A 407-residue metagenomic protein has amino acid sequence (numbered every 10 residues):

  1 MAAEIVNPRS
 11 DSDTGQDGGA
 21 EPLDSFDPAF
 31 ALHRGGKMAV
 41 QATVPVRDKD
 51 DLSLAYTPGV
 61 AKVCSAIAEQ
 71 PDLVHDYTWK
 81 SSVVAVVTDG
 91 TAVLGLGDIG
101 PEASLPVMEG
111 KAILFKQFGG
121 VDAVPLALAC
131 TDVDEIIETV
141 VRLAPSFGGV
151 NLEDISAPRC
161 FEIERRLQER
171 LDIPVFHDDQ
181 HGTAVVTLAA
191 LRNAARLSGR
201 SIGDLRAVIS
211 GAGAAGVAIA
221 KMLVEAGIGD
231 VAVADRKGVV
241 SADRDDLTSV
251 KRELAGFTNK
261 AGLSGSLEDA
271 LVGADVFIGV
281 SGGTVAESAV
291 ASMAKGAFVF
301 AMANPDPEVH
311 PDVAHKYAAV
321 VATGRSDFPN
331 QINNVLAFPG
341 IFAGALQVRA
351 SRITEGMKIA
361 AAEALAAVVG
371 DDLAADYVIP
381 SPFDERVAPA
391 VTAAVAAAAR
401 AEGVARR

Functional and structural regions predicted by a protein language model:
A2-V175, T392, A398, E402 (+1 more regions): N-terminal ligand-binding/catalytic initiation module
L32, H75-K80, K116-Q117, R142-A144 (+8 more regions): Solvent-exposed alpha-helices and their adjacent loops that cap or buttress functional pockets in soluble metabolic
S81, G203-R206, G273-A274, G296 (+1 more regions): Phosphate-coordination loops involved in phosphoryl transfer and adenosine-cofactor binding
L94, I99-G119, L171, H177 (+2 more regions): Glycine-rich phosphate/diphosphate-binding loop of Rossmann-like nucleotide-binding domains
P125, N151-D154, V175-D178, I209 (+5 more regions): General beta-strand structural signal in soluble alpha/beta enzymes
D178-D179, R200, A301-R407: Adenosine-phosphate binding glycine-rich loop
R252-V320, R325-D327: Rossmann-like adenosine-cofactor binding region
